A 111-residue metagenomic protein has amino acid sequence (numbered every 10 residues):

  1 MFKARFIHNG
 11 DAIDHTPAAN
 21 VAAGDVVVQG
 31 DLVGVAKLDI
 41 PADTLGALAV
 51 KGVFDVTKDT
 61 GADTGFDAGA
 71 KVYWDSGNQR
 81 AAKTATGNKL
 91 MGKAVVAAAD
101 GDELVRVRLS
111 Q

Functional and structural regions predicted by a protein language model:
M1-Q111: Surface-exposed, low-hydrophobicity beta-strand/loop segments enriched in small/polar/acidic residues
